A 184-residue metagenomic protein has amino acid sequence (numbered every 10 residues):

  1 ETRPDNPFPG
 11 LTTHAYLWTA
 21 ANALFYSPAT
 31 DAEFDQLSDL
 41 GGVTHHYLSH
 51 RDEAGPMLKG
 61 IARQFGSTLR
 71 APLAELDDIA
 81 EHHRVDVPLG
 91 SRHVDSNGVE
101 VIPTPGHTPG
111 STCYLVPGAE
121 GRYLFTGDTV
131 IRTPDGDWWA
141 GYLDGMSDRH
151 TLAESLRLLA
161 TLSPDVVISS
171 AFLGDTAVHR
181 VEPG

Functional and structural regions predicted by a protein language model:
E1-F8, N22-F25, T30, S67 (+2 more regions): Metallo-beta-lactamase
N6-G10, A29-N97: Active-site HxH/HxHxD metal-binding segment of metal-dependent hydrolases
H14-L17: Short, surface-exposed beta-strand/loop micro-motifs that present aromatic residues
A20-A21, S96: Residue-level signal for tight coil/turn positions that link beta-strands
